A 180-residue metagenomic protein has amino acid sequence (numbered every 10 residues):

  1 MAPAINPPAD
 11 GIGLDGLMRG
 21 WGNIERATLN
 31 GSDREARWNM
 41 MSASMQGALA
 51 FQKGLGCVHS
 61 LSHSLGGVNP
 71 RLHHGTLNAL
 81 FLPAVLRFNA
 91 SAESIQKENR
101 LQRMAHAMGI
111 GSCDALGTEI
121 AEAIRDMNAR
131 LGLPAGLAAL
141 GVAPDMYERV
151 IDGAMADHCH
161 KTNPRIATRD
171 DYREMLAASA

Functional and structural regions predicted by a protein language model:
M1-I5, S64, V68-P70, L82-F88: Glycine-rich flexible loops
M1-K53: Carboxylate- and glycine-rich phosphate/diphosphate-binding segment that chelates Mg2+/Mn2+
I12, G16, C57, L77-F81: Catalytic-loop motifs flanking and including active-site residues across diverse enzymes
G13, R37-M40, G117-I120, Y147 (+1 more regions): Hydrophobic packing residues in well-ordered alpha-helices of helical domains and bundles
M40-A48, L61, L82-V85, I124 (+3 more regions): Short alpha-helical scaffolding segments that buttress acidic/His motifs in well-ordered protein cores
M45-N78, D157-T162: Glycine-rich phosphate/pyrophosphate-binding beta-alpha loops
R71, G75-M146: Gly/Pro-rich interdomain helix-loop hinge
A143-A180: Short, amphipathic C-terminal "tail helix"
